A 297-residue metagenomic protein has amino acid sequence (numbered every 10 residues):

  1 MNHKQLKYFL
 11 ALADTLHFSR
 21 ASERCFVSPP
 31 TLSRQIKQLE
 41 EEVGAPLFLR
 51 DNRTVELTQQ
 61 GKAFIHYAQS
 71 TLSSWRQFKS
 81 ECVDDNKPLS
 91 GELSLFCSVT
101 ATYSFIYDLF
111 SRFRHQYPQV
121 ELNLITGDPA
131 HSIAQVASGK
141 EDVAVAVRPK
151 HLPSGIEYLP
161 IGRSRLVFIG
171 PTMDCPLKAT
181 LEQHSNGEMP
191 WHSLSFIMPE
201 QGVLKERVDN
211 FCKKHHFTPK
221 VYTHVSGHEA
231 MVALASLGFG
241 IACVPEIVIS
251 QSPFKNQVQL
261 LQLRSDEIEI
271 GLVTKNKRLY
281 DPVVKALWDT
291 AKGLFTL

Functional and structural regions predicted by a protein language model:
M1-Q35, L49-D51, F64, T71 (+1 more regions): N-terminal short secondary-structure element
P29-P30, R34, S80-Y117, E121-A134 (+4 more regions): N-terminal winged-helix
L39-E40, F113: Conserved amphipathic alpha-helical core elements
E40-L57: A short LG(V/I)-centered, amphipathic sequence patch enriched for acidic residue(s) preceding the LG motif
D85, D108-R112, P129-L166, G170-T172 (+4 more regions): Short beta-strand-centered segments that line the small-molecule binding cleft or hinge of alpha/beta clamshell
T102, D128-E141, V147, V203-V258: Hydrophobic hinge/microswitch elements
F105, Q257-L297: A late-sequence structural motif
P176-H215, Y280-V284, W288, L297: Secondary-structure junction motif
